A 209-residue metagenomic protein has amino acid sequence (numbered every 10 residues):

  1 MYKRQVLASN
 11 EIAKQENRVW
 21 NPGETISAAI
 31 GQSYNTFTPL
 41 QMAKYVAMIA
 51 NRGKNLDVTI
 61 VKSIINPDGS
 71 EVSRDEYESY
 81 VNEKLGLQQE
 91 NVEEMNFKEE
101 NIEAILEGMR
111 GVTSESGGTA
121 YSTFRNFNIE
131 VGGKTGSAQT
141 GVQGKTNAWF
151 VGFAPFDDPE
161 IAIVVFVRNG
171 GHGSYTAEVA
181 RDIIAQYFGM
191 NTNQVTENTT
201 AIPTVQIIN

Functional and structural regions predicted by a protein language model:
K3-R168, V205-N209: Beta-lactam-recognizing serine transpeptidase/beta-lactamase-like catalytic domain environment
T38-K44, Y175-D182: Short amphipathic alpha-helical face segments that pack within enzyme cores and frequently flank/anchor catalytic
K54-N55, F156, Y175-E178, Y187-T192: Glycine-rich loops and low-complexity Gly/Arg-rich segments that provide flexible linkers or classic glycine-based
E71-V72, K84, R181-N209: Short, gly/Ser/Thr-rich active-site loops of penicillin-recognizing serine hydrolases
G170-S174: Ordered, soluble secondary-structure elements with a strong preference for glycine-centered loop motifs and nearby
